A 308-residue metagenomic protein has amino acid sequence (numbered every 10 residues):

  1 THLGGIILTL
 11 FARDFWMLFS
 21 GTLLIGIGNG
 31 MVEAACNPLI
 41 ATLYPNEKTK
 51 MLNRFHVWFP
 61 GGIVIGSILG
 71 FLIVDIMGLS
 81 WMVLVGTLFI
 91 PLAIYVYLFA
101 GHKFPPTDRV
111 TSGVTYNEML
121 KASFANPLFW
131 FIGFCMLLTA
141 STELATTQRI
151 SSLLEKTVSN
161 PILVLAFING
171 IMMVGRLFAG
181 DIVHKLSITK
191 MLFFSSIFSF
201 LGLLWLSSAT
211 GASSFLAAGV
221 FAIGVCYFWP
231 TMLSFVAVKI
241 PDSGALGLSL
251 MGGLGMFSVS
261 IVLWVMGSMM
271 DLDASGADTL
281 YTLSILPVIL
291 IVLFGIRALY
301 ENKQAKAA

Functional and structural regions predicted by a protein language model:
T1-D14, F198-T210, S260: C-terminal ends and interior cores of transmembrane alpha-helices in multi-pass membrane transporters/permeases
M17-M31, S213-Y227: Hydrophobic core of transmembrane alpha-helices in multi-pass small-molecule transporters, especially MFS/SLC-type
G21-V57: Cytoplasmic helix-loop-helix junction between adjacent transmembrane helices in 12-TM secondary transporters
M31-Y44, Y227-P241: Intracellular juxtamembrane helix-capping segments at the cytosolic ends of symmetry-related transmembrane helices
N46-E47, M51-T107: Helix-loop-helix hairpin linking two adjacent transmembrane segments in secondary transporters
M82-A100, A277-L299: Symmetry-related core transmembrane helices of the 12-TM Major Facilitator Superfamily/SLC fold
K121-V174, L263, G267: Extracytoplasmic gate region of multi-pass secondary transporters
G175-I188, M270: Helix-to-loop junctions at the C-terminal end of transmembrane segments in multipass secondary transporters
